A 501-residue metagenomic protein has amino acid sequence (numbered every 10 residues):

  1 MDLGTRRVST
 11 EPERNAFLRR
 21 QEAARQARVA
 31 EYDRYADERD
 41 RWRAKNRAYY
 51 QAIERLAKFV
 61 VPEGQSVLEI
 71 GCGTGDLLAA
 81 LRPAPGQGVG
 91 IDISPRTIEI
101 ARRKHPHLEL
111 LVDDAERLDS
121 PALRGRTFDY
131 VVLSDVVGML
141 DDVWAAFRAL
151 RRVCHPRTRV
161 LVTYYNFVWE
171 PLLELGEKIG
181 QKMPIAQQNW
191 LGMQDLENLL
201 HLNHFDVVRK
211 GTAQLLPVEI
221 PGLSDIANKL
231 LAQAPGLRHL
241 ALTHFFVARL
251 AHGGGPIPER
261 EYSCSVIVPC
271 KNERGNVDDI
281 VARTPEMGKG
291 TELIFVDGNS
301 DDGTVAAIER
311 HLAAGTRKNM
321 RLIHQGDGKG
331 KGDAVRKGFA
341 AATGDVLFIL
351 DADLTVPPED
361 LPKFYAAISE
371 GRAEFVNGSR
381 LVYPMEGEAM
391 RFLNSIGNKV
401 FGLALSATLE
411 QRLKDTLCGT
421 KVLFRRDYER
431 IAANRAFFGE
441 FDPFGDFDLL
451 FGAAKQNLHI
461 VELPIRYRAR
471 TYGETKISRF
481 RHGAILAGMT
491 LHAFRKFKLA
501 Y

Functional and structural regions predicted by a protein language model:
D2-V8, N228-C264, V268, G275 (+3 more regions): Hydrophobic helical membrane-anchoring modules
R6-P62, P221: Conserved class I S-adenosyl-L-methionine
T74-R117: Class I SAM-dependent methyltransferase SAM/SAH-binding core
L111-D113, V305-K337, A341: Conserved donor nucleotide-binding strand/loop of the catalytic core
W144-P156: A short glycine-rich, Lys/Arg-flanked "PGG" loop and its adjoining helix->strand segment in the class I
W169-M183, N189, I323-A341, P358-G439 (+3 more regions): Acceptor/aglycone-binding surface of glycosyltransferases and processive sugar-polymer synthases
D297-A306: A conserved acidic beta->alpha catalytic loop
L347: Short aromatic/hydrophobic "clamp" motif used to bind/position activated sugar donors
